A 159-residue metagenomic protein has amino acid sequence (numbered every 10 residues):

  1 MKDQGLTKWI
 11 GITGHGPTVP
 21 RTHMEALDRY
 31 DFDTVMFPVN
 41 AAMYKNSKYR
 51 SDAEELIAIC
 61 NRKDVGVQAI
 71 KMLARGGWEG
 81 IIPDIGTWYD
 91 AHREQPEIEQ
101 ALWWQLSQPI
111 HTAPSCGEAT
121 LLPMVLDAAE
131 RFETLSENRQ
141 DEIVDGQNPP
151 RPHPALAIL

Functional and structural regions predicted by a protein language model:
M1-K48, E55-V65, L106: Glycine/proline-rich, positively charged, aromatic-decorated active-site loop/lid region on the catalytic face
D31, N46, S51-L159: Structured C-terminal cap/extension of enzyme domains
